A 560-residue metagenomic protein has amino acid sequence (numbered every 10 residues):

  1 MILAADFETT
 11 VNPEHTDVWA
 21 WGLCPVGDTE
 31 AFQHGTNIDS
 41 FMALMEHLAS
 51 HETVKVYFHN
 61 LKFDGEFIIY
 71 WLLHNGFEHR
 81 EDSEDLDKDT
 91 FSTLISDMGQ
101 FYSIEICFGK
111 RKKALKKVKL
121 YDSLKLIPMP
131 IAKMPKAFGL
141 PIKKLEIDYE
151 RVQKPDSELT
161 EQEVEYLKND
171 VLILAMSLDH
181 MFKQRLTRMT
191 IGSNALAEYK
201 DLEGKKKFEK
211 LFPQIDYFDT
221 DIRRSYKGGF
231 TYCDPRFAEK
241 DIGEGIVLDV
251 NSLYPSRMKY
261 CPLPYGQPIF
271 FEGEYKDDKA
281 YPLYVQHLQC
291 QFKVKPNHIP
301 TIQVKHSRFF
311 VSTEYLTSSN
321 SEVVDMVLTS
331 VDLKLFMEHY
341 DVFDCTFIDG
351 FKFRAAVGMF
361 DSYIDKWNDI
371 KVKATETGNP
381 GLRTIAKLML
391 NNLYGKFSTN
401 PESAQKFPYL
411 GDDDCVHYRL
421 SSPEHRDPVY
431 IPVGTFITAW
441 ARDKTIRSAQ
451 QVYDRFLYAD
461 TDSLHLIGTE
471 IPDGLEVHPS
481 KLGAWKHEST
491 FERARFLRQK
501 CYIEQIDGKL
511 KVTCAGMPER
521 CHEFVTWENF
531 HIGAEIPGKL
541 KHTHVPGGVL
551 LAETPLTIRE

Functional and structural regions predicted by a protein language model:
I2, P13-N60, E66-E560: Conserved acidic
T10: Conserved Rossmann-like nucleotide-cofactor binding loop
